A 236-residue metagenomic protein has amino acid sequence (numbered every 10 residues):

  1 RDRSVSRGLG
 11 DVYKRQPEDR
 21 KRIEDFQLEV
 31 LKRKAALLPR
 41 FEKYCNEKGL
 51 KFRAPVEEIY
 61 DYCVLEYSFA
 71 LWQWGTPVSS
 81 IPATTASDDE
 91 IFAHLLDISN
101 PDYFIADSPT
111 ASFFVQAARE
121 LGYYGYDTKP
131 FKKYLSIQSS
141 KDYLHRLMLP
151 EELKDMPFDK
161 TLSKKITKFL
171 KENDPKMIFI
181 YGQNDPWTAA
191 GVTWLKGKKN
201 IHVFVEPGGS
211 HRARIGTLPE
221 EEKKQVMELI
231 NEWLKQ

Functional and structural regions predicted by a protein language model:
D2-Y13: Single conserved hydrophobic/aromatic residue that forms the stacking wall/gate of nucleotide- or nucleobase-binding
R33-D159: Alpha/beta-hydrolase fold active-site neighborhood
T161-K171: A short, acidic, amphipathic alpha-helical segment used as a generic capping/interface helix at domain edges
E172-M177: Short, proline-enriched alpha-helix->beta-strand connector loops that line the catalytic pocket of alpha/beta-hydrolase
F179-Y181: Short beta-strand/loop motif that positions the catalytic acidic residue of the alpha/beta-hydrolase fold
P186-G191: Conserved alpha/beta-hydrolase "acid-adjacent" motif
K198-R214: Catalytic histidine neighborhood in serine/cysteine hydrolases with alpha/beta-hydrolase-type architecture
P207, G216-Q236: Catalytic active-site module of serine/aspartate enzymes centered on a nucleophile-bearing elbow/loop
